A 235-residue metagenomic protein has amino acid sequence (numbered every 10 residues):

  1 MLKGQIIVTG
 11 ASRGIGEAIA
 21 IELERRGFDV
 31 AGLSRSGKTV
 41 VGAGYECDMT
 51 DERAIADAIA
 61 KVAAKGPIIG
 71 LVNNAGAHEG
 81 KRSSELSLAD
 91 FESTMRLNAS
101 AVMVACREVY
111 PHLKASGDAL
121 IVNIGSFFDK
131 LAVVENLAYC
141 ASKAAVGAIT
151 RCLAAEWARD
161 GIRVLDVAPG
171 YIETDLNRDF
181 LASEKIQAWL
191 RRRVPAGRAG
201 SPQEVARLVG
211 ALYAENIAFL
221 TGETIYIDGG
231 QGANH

Functional and structural regions predicted by a protein language model:
S12-R13: Conserved glycine-rich cofactor-binding loop
R82-S83, D90-E92, L190: Substrate-binding pocket helix/loop in short-chain dehydrogenase/reductase
L86, A132-C140, C152: Active-site loop-to-helix junction immediately N-terminal to the catalytic Tyr of the SDR YXXXK motif in Rossmann-fold
C106, S142, T150: Active-site helix of classical SDR
P111, A155-R159, A218: Alpha-helical segment proximal to the catalytic Tyr-Lys
S126: Residue(s) in the substrate-gating loop at a strand-loop-helix junction that position the organic substrate next
L131, T221-H235: Short C-terminal tail/terminal secondary-structure segment of NAD(P)H-dependent dehydrogenase/reductase domains
